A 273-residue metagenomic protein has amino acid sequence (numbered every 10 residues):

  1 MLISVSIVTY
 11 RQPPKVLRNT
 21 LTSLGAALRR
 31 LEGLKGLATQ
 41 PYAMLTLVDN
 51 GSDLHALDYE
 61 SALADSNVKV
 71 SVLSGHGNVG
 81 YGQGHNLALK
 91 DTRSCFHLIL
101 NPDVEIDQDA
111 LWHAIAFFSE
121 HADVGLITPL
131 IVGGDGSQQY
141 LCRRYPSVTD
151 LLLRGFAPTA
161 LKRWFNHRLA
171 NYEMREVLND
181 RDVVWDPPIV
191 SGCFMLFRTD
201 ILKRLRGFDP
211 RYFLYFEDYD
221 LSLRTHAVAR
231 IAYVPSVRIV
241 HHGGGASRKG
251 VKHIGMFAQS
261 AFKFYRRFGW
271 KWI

Functional and structural regions predicted by a protein language model:
Q12-L37: Short, well-formed alpha-helical segments that are part of the catalytic scaffolds of diverse glycosyltransferases
S23, T46-Y59: A conserved acidic beta->alpha catalytic loop
E32-G51, L73-G75: Short beta-strand/loop segment that forms part of the nucleotide-sugar
S74-T92: Glycine-rich, basic loop-to-helix element that forms the pyrophosphate-binding segment of sugar-nucleotide handling
H97: Short aromatic/hydrophobic "clamp" motif used to bind/position activated sugar donors
E105-L141: Conserved donor NDP-sugar-binding/catalytic core segment of glycosyltransferases
P146-P187: Short, flexible, basic/aromatic active-site loop/helix in glycosyltransferases
L178-V183, P188-R238: A short, conserved alpha-helix in the catalytic core of glycosyltransferases
